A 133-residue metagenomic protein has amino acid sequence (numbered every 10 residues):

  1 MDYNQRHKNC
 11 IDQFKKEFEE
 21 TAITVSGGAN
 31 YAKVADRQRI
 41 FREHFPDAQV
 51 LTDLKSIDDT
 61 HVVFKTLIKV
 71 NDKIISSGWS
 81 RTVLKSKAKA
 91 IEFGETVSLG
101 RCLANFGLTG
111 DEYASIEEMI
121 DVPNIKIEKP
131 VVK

Functional and structural regions predicted by a protein language model:
M1-K133: Polyanion-binding surfaces on beta-sheet-dominated domains and ring/shell assemblies
